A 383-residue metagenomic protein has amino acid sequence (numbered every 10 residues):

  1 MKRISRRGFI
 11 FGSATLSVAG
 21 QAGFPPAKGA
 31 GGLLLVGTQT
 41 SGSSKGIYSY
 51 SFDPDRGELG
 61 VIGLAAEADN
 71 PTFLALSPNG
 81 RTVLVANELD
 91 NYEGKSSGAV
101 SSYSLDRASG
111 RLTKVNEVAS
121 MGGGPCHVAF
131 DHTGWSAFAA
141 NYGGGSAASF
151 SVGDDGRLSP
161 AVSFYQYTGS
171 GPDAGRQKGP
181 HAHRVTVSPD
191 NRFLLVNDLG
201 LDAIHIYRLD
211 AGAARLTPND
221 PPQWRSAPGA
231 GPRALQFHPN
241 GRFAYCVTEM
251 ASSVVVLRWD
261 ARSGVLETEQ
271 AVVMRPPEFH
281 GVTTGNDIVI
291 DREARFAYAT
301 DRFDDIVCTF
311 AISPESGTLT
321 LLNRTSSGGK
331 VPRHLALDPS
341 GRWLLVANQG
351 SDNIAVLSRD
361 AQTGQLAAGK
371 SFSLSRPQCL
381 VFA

Functional and structural regions predicted by a protein language model:
M1-S17: N-terminal secretory signal peptides and thylakoid transit peptides that target proteins across membranes
G20-S49: C-terminal segment of N-terminal export signals and the immediately downstream linker at the start of the mature
S41-S43, L89-E93, G144-G145, L201-D202 (+3 more regions): Short glycine/acidic-enriched loop and turn motifs that connect beta-strands
S51-R56, S104-G110, S151-L158, R208-R215 (+3 more regions): Short loop/turn segments immediately following beta-strands, especially the blade-tip and inter-blade linker loops
G60-A65, K114-V118, G171-G175, D220-R225 (+3 more regions): A short beta-strand motif characteristic of beta-propeller blades
G63-F130: Blade-loop segments of beta-propeller domains
A68-P78, M121-T133, T168-D190, S226-F243 (+3 more regions): Beta-rich, blade/repeat-based domains predominating in secreted/periplasmic proteins but also intracellular
